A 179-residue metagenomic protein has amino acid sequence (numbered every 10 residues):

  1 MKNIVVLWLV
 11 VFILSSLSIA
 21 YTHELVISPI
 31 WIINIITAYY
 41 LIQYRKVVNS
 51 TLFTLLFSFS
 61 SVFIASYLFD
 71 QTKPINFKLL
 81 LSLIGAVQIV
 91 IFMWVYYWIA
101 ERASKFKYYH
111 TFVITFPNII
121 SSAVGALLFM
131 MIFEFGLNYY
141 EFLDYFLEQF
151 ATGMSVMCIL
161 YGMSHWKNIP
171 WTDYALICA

Functional and structural regions predicted by a protein language model:
M1-P29, T37-F135, G153-A179: Short helix-perturbing small/polar motifs within transmembrane alpha-helices
N138-Y139: Juxtamembrane helix-entry segments on the extracytoplasmic side of multipass membrane proteins
D144-V156: Alpha-helical transmembrane segments that form the membrane-embedded catalytic/substrate-binding core of multi-pass
